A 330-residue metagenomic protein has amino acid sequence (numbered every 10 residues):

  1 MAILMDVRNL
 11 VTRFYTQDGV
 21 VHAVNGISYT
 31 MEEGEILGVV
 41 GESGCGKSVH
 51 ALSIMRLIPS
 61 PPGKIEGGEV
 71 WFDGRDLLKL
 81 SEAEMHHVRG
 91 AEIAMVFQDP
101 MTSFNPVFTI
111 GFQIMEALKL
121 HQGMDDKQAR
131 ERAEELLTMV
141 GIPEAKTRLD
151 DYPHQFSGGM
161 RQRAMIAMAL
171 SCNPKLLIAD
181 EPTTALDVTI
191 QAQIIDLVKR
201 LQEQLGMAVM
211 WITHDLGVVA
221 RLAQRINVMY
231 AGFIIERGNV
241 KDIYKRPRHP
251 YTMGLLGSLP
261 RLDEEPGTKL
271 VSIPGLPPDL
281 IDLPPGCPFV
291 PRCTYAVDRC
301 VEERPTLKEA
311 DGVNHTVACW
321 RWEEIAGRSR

Functional and structural regions predicted by a protein language model:
E42, I178-P182, L186, I190-T268: P-loop NTP-binding/switch modules centered on Walker-like glycine-rich loops
I65-D76: Conserved ABC transporter NBD signature motif
L77-A94, L120, D242-P247, D279-P284: ABC ATPase NBD coupling module
P143-T147, R237-R330: Short catalytic/signature loops enriched in Gly
D151-F156, M160: Conserved ABC ATPase signature
S171-K175: A short, proline-enriched helix->beta-strand linker immediately N-terminal to the Walker B motif in ABC-type P-loop
